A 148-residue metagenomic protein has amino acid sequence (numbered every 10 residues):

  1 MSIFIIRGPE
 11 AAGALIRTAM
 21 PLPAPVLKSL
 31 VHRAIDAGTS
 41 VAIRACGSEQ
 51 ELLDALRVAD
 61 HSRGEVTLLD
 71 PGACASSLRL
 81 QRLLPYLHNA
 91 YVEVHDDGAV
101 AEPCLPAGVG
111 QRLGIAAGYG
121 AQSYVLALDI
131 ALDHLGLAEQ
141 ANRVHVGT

Functional and structural regions predicted by a protein language model:
M1-R33: N-terminal beta1-alpha1 ligand-phosphate binding loop
F4, V92-V94, G114: Hydrophobic/aromatic beta-strand patches that form the interior of the parallel beta-sheet core in alpha/beta enzyme
I5, T67-D70: Structural motif
P9-A12, G72-A75, D97-A99: Short glycine-rich anion-binding loops that position phosphate/pyrophosphate groups of nucleotides and phosphorylated
T18-P25, V100-T148: Short, glycine-/small-residue-rich phosphate/pyrophosphate-handling segment
S40-E51: Short beta->alpha junction loops
A55-V58, L69-N89: Short Gly/Thr/Asp-enriched flexible loops that form oxyanion-binding sites at enzyme active sites
Y86-E102: Short, acidic/small-residue loops that bind anionic groups at enzyme active sites
